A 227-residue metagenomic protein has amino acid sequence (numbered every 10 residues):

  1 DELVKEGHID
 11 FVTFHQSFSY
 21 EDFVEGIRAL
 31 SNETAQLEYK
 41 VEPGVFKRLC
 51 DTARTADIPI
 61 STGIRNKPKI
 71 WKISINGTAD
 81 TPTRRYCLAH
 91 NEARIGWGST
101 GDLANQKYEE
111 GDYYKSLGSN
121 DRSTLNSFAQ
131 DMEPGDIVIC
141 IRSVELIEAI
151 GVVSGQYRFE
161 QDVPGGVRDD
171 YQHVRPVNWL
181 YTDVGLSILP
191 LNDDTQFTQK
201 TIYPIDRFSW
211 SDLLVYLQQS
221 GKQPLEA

Functional and structural regions predicted by a protein language model:
D1-Q130, D136-L146, D162-A227: AAA+ P-loop NTPase catalytic core and its hallmark functional loops
I150-D162: Short, compositionally biased
